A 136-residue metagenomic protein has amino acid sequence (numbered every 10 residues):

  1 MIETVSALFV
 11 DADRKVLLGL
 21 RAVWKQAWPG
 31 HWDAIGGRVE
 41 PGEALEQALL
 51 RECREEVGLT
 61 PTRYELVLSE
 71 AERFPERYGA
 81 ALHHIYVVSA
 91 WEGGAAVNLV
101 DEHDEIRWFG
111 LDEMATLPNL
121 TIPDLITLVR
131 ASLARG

Functional and structural regions predicted by a protein language model:
M1, W28-H31, E76-L82, V100-H103: A generic structural micro-feature
M1-L17, V87: Conserved N-terminal beta-strand and adjoining loop/helix that marks the start of the Nudix/MutT-like hydrolase domain
V5-A7, I35, L66, H84-V88: A structural signal for short, well-ordered beta-strand segments
D11, E70-A95, R107, L128-V129 (+1 more regions): Active-site-adjacent beta-strand/loop module that shapes the phosphate/pyrophosphate-binding cleft
K15-E55: Conserved Nudix-box catalytic region and its N-terminal flanking loop in Nudix hydrolases and closely related
T60-L68: A short coil-to-beta-strand element that immediately follows conserved catalytic motifs
V87, V97-V129: NUDIX/MutT-family hydrolases
